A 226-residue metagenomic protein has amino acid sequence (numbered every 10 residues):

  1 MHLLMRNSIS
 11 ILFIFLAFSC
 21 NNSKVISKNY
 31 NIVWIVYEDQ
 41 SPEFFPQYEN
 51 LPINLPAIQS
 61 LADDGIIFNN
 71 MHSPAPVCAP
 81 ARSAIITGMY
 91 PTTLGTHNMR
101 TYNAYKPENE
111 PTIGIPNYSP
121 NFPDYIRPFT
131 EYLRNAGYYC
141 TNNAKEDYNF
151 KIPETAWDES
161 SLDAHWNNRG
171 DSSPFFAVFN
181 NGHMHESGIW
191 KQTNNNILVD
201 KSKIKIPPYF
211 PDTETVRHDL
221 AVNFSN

Functional and structural regions predicted by a protein language model:
M1-N29: Bacterial Sec-dependent N-terminal signal peptides
I11-F13, P74, K201: Hydrophobic residues within membrane-embedded alpha helices
I26-S27, D39-P52, M99-T101, E146-Y148 (+1 more regions): Active-site-proximal cap/lid insertion segments
Y30, W34-I35, S41-D124, Y138: Active-site segment of extracytoplasmic enzymes that catalyze sulfate/phosphate-ester chemistry
V36-Y37, N143: Generic enzyme active-site microenvironment
A57, N70, Y125, F129 (+2 more regions): Alpha-helical packing segments of well-folded alpha/beta enzyme cores
A84-W190: Catalytic-site neighborhoods of secreted/periplasmic enzymes that process anionic sulfate/phosphate groups
